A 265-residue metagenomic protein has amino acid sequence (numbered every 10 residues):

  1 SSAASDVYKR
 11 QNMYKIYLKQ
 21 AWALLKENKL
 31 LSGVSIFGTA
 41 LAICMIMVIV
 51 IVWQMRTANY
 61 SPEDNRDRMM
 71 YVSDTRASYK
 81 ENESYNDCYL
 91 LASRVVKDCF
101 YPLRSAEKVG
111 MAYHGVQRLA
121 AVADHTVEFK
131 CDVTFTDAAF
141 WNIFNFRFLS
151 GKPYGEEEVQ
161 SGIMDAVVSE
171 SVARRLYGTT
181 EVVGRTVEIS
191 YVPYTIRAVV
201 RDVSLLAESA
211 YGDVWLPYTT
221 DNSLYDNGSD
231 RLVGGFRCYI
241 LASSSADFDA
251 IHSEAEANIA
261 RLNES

Functional and structural regions predicted by a protein language model:
S1-Y8: Short, small-residue-biased leader/transition segments that mark boundaries at the very start of proteins
R10-L18, W22-E27, A260-S265: Membrane-helix entry/capping segments
L24-T57: Short, strongly hydrophobic transmembrane alpha-helices
L25-N28, S35, R56, V72-D74 (+7 more regions): Generic structural signal for small/hydrophobic residues in well-ordered secondary structure, especially within
I49-L119, V127, L232-R237: Membrane-proximal extracellular/periplasmic loop immediately following the first transmembrane helix
A112-H114, V122-G155, V159-Q160: The feature marks short, hydrophobic/small-residue-biased sequence motifs that occur predominantly
A120-H125, S190-V192: Short strand-coil-strand connectors
D137-P153, M164-S265: Mid-to-C-terminal secondary-structure elements that act as membrane-proximal/extracytoplasmic interface segments
